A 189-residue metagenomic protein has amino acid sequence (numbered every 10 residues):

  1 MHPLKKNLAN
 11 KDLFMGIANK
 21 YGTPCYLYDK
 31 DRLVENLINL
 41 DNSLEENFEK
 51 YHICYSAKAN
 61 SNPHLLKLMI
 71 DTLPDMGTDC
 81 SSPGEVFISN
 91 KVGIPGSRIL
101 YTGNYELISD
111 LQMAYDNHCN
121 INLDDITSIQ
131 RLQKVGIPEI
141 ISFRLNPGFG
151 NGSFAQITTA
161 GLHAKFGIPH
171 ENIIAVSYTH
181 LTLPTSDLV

Functional and structural regions predicted by a protein language model:
M1-E139, H163: A charged N-terminal "starter" segment
N10-F14, F149-G150, L181: Flexible hinge/switch segments at interdomain interfaces of large molecular machines
S61, P147-F149, T185: Short, glycine/acidic-enriched loop or turn micro-motifs at the edges of active sites
D79, E85, R144-N146, T182: Acidic active-site catalytic centers that drive phospho-/nucleotidyl reactions and related ester hydrolyses
S128-V176: Conserved anion-binding
T179-T185: Conserved small/polar residues in nucleotide/adenosyl-binding loops
